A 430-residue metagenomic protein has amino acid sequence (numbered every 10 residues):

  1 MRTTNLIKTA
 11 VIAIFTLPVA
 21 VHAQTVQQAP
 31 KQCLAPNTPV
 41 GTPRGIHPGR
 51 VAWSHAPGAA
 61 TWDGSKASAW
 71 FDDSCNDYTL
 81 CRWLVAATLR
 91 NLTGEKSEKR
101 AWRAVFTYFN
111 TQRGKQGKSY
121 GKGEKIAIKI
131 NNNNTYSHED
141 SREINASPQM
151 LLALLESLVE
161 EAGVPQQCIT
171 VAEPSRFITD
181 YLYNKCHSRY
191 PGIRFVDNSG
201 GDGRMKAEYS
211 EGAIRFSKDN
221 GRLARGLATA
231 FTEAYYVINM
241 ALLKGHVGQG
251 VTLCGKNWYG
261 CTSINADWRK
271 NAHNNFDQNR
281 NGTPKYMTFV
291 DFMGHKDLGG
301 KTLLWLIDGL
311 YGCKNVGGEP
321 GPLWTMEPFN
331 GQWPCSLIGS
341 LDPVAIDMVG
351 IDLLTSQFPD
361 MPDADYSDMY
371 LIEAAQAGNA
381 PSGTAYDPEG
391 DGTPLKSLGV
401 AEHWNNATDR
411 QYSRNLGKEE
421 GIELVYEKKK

Functional and structural regions predicted by a protein language model:
M1-K8: Positively charged n-region of N-terminal signal peptides that target proteins for export
T9-P18: Bacterial N-terminal signal peptides
V19-A23: Sec/Tat signal peptide C-region and signal peptidase I cleavage site
T25-K122, N133-S141, N145-A153, V159-K430: Extended, low-polarity segments enriched in aliphatic/aromatic residues
